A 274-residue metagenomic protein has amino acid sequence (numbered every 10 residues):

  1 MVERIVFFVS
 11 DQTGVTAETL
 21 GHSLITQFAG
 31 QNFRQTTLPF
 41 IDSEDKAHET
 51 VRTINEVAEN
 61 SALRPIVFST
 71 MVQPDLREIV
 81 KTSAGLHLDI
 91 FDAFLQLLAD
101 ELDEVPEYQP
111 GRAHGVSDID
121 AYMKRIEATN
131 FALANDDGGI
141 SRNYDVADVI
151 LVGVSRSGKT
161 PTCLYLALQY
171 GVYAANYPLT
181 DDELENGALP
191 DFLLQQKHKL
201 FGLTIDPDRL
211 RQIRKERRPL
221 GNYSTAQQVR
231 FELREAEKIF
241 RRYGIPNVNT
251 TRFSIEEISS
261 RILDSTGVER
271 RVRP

Functional and structural regions predicted by a protein language model:
M1-L24: N-terminal accessory targeting/assembly segments
T36-D45, L179-D181, T251-R252: Short beta->alpha junction loops
T37-V57, P65-T70: Metallocofactor- and cofactor-centric catalytic cores in central/energy metabolism, strongly enriched
H87-D137: Hydrophobic alpha-helical segments and helix pairs
A113, Q196-F231: A glycine- and Lys/Arg-enriched "phosphate-lid" helix/loop adjacent to the NTP-binding pocket of small-molecule kinases
K124-Y173: Internal active-site segments that recognize and position negatively charged phosphoryl groups and nucleotide moieties
T129-G139, E216, Y223-I258: Small-molecule kinase domains that catalyze NTP-dependent phosphoryl transfer to phosphate-bearing small molecules
Y173-E185: Short beta-strand-centered segment that lines the nucleotide-binding/catalytic pocket of NTP-utilizing
